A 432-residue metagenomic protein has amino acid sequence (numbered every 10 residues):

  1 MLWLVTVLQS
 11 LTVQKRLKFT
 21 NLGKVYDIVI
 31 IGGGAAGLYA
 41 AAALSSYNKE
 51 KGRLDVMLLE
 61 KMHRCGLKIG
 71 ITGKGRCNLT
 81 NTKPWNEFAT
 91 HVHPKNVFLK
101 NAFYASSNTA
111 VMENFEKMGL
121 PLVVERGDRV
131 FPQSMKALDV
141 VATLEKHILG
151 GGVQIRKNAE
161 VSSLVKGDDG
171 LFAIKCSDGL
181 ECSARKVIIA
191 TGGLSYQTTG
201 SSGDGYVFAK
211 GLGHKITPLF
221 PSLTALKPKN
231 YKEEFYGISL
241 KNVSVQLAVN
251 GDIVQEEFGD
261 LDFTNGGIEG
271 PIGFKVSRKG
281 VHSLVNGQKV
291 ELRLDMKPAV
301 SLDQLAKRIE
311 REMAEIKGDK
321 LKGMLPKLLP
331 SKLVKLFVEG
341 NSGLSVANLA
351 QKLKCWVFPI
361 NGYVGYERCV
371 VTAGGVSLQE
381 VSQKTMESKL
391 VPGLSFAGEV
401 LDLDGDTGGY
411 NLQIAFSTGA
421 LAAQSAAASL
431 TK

Functional and structural regions predicted by a protein language model:
L22-A36: Beta1/beta-strand and adjacent pyrophosphate-binding region of the FAD-binding site in flavoprotein oxidoreductases
Y26, S177-K186, E257: Core beta-strand elements of the Rossmann-like FAD/NAD(P) dinucleotide-binding domain in flavoenzyme oxidoreductases
I31, V161, E181-S195, L261-T264: Short hydrophobic core segments
S45-I71: Glycine-rich FAD pyrophosphate-binding loop
K61-Q154: Conserved N-terminal/central alpha/beta ligand/cofactor-binding core
H63-C65, G70-I71, P121, K215-P218 (+1 more regions): An anion/pyrophosphate-binding glycine-rich loop and adjacent beta-alpha core in soluble alpha-beta enzymes
K157, S331-D404: A glycine-rich dinucleotide-binding beta-alpha-beta segment and adjacent secondary-structure elements that constitute
K157-G170: A conserved short coil-to-beta-strand element within the FAD-binding core of flavoproteins
